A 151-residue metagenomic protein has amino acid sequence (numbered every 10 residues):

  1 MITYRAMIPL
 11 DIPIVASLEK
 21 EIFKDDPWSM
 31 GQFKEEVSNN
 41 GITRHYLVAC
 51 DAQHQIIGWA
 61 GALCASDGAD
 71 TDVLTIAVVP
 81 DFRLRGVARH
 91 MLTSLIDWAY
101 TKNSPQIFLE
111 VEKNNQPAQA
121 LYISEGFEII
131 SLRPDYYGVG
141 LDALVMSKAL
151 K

Functional and structural regions predicted by a protein language model:
I2-Y4: Extreme N-terminal starter segment of soluble prokaryotic enzymes
A6-I12, A16-D81, L92-S94, W98 (+2 more regions): Acetyl-CoA-dependent GNAT
I14, A120-L121: Well-formed, non-transmembrane alpha-helical positions, independent of function
V78-R85, K113-N114: Active-site acidic-Proline motif in GNAT/NAT acetyltransferases
G86, N103, G126: Short glycine-rich hinge loops at helix-strand junctions in the catalytic core of two-component histidine kinases
A88, L92, N115-A118, D135-G140: Short glycine/proline-centered loop/turn elements that form peptide/ligand docking sites
F108-V111, I123, E128-L144: Conserved catalytic-core motifs of GNAT/GCN5-like acyltransferases
